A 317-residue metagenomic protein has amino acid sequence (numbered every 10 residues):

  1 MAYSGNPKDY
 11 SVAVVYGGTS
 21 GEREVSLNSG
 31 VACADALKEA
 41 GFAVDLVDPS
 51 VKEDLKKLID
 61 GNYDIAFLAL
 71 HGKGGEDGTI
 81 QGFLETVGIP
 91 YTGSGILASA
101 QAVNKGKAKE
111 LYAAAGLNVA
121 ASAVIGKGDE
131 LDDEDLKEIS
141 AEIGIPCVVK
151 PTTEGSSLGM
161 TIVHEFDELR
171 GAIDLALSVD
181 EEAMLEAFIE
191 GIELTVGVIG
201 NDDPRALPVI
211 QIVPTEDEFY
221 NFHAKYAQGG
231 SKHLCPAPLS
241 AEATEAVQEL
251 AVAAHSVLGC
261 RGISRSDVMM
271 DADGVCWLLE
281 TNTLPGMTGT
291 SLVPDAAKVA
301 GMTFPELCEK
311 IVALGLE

Functional and structural regions predicted by a protein language model:
M1-V103, K107-E110, A114, G126-E138 (+1 more regions): ATP-binding N-terminal substructure of ATP-dependent carboxylate-amine bond-forming enzymes
P7-Y10, S240-E317: ATP-dependent carboxylate activation and anion-phosphoryl transfer catalytic cores that bind Mg-ATP to form
S26, A120-V124, C147-D174, E193-T195: Glycine-rich phosphate-binding loop of ATP-grasp-fold ATP-dependent ligases
V44, P90-Y91, V119, C147 (+1 more regions): Hydrophobic beta-strand scaffold residues
L111-V119, L175: Basic phosphate/pyrophosphate-binding loop/patch that engages nucleotide-derived ligands
Y112-A113, S140-L158, E181-E190, L194: ATP-grasp fold ATP-binding core
H164-E249, M270, V275-W277: Phosphate-binding site of ATP-dependent enzymes
